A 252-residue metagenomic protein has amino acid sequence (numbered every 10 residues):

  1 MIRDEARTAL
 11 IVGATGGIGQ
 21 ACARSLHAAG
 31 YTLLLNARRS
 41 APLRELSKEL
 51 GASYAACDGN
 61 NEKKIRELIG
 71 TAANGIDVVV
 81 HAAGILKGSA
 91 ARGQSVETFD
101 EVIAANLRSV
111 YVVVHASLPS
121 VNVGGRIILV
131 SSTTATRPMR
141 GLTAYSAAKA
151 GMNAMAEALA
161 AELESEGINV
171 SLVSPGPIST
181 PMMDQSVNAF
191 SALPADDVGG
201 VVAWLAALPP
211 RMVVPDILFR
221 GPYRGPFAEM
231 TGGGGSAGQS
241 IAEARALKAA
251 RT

Functional and structural regions predicted by a protein language model:
T15-G16: Conserved glycine-rich cofactor-binding loop
Y31-L46: Conserved glycine-rich Rossmann-like NAD(P)H-binding loop of the short-chain dehydrogenase/reductase
E49-K63: Rossmann-fold cofactor-recognition segment
A90-A91, S95-I103: Substrate-binding pocket helix/loop in short-chain dehydrogenase/reductase
V114, A148: Active-site helix of classical SDR
S132: Residue(s) in the substrate-gating loop at a strand-loop-helix junction that position the organic substrate next
L172, V187-G232: C-terminal helical subdomain
